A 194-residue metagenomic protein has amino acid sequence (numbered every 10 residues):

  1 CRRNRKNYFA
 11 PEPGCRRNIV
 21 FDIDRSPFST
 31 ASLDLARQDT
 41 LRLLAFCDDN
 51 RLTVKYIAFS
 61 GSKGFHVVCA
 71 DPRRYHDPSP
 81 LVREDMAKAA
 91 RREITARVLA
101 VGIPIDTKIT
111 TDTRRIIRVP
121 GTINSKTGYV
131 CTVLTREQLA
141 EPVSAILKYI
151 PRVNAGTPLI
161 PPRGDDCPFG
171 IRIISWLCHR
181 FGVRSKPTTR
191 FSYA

Functional and structural regions predicted by a protein language model:
C1-S62, C69-E93, I103, Y193: Signature for HUH/AEP ssDNA processing cores
S62-P72, T110-R118: Beta-rich nucleic-acid/ligand-interaction surfaces
A96-A194: Long, low-complexity, charged/polar intrinsically disordered accessory regions
